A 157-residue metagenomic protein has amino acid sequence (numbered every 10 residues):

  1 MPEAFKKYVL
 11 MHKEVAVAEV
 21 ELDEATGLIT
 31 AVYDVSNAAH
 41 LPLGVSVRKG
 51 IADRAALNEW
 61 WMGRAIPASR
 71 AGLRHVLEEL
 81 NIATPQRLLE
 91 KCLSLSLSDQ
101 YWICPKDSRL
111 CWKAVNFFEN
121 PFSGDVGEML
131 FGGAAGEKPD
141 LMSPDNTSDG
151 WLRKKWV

Functional and structural regions predicted by a protein language model:
M1-V157: Phosphate/dinucleotide-binding and metal-coordinating scaffold of catalytic cores in nucleotide-dependent enzymes
